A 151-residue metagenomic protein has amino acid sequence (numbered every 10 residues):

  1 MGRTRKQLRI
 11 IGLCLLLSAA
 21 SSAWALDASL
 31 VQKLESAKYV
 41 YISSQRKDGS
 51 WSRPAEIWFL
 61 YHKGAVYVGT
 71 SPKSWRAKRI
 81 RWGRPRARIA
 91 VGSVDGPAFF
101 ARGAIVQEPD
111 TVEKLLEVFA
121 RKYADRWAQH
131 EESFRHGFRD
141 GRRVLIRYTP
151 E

Functional and structural regions predicted by a protein language model:
G2-G12: Bacterial N-terminal signal peptides that target proteins for export
I10-A20: Bacterial N-terminal signal peptides
A19-S22, S36-Y39, R46-K47, A65-G69 (+2 more regions): A short linear-motif detector with a strong N-terminal bias
A23-D27: Boundary at the C-terminal end of the N-terminal hydrophobic targeting segment
A28-L30, Q45-R46, E131-H136: Short, P/G- and charge-enriched loop/turn segments at secondary-structure junctions
V31-E35: N-terminal helix-cap/turn-to-beta initiation motif at the start of protein domains
A37-P72, A87-A90, A98-F100: Short beta-strand segments
K73-E151: Short, structured beta-strand-loop surface elements
